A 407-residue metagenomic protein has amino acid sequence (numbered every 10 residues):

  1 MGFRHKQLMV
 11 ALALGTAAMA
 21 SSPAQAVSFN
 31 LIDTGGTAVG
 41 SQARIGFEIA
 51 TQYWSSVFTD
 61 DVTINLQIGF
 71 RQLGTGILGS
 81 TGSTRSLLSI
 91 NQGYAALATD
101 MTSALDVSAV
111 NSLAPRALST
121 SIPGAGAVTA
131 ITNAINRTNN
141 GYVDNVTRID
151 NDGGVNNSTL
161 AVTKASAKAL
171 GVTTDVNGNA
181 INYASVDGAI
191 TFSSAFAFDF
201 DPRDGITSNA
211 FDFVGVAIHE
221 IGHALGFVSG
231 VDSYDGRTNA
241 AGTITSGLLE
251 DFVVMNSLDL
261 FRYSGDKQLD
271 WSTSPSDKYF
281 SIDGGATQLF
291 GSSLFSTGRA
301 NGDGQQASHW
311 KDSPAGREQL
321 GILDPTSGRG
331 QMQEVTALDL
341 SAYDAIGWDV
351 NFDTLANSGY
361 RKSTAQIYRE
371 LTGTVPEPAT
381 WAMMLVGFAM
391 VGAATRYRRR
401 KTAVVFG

Functional and structural regions predicted by a protein language model:
M1-V10: Bacterial N-terminal signal peptides that target proteins for export
F3, S28-F29, V386, F406-G407: N-terminal targeting leaders of exported, membrane, and organelle-targeted proteins
A11-A18: Bacterial N-terminal signal peptides
A26-V216, A224-T372: Extracellular zinc-dependent metalloprotease catalytic-domain scaffold
I221: Glycine-rich, aromatic-lined ligand/substrate-binding cores of catalytic and carbohydrate-binding domains
P376-R396: A short, hydrophobic C-terminal helix/tail in secreted or cell-surface proteins
G392-G407: C-terminal membrane-anchoring or membrane-association module
